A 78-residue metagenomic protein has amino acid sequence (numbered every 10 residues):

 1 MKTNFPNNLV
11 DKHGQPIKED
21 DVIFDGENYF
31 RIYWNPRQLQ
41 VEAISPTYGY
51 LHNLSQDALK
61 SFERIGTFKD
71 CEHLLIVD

Functional and structural regions predicted by a protein language model:
M1-D78: Secondary-structure transition motif
